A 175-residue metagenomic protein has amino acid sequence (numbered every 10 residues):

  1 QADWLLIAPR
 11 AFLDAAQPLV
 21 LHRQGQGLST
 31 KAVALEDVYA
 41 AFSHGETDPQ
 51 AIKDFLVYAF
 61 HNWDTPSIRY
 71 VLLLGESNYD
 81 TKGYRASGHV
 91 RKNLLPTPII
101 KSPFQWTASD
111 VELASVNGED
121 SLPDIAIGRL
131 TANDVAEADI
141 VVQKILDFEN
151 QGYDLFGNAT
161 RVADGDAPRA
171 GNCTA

Functional and structural regions predicted by a protein language model:
Q1-A175: Cysteine-dependent hydrolase recognition
